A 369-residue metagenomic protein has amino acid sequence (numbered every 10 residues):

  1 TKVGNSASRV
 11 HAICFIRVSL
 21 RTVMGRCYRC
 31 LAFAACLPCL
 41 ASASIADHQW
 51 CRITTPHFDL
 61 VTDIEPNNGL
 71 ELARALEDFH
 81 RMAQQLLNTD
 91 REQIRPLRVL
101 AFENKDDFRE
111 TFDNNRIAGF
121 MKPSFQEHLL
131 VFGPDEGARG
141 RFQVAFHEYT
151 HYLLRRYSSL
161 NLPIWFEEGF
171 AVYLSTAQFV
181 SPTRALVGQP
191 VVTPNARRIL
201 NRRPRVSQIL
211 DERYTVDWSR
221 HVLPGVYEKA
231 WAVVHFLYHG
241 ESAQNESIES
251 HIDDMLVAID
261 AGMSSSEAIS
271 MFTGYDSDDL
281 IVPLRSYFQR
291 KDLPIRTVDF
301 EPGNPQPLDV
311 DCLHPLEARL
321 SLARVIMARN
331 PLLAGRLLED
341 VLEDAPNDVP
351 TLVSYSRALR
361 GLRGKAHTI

Functional and structural regions predicted by a protein language model:
T1-V10: Short alpha-helix boundary/capping segments
C14, C27-C30, C36-C39: Cysteine-centered motifs
R17-L20: Short, low-complexity, charge-dense intrinsically disordered segments
I45-P163, L174-S181, E212-S219, P224 (+2 more regions): Juxtacatalytic substrate-recognition/specificity segment
Q49-R52, V257-H367: Beta/coil-rich, acidic/histidine-enriched accessory regions frequently appended to metallopeptidases
D106, Y157, N161-L210, L284: Post-HExxH zinc-binding segment in Zn-dependent metallohydrolases
N201-S266: Active-site-proximal alpha-helical
